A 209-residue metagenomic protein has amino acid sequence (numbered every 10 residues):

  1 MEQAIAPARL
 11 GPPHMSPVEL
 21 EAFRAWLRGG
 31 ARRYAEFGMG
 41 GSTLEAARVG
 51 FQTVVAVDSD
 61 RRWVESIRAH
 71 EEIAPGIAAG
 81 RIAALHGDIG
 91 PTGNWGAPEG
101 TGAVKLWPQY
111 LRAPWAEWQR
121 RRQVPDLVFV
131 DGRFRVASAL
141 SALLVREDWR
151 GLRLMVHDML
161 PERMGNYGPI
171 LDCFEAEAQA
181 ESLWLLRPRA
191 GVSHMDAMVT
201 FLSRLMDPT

Functional and structural regions predicted by a protein language model:
A6-V18: Conserved SAM-binding loop and adjacent beta-strand
M15-S16, E36, W107-L111, R135: A conditional alpha-helix N-cap/helix-loop micro-motif detector
S16-N94: SAM cofactor-binding core of SAM-dependent methyltransferases, primarily the Rossmann-like beta-alpha-beta module
E19-F23, G41-T43, L111-E117, L140-S141 (+1 more regions): A generic local structural motif
W63-E72, G93-G96, R163-I170, L186-R189: Short, charged, surface-exposed secondary-structure boundary motifs
D88-Q119: Surface-exposed interaction regions that form or flank ligand-binding interfaces
E117-T209: C-terminal substrate-binding/active-site "lid" region of AdoMet-derived donor-dependent transferases
